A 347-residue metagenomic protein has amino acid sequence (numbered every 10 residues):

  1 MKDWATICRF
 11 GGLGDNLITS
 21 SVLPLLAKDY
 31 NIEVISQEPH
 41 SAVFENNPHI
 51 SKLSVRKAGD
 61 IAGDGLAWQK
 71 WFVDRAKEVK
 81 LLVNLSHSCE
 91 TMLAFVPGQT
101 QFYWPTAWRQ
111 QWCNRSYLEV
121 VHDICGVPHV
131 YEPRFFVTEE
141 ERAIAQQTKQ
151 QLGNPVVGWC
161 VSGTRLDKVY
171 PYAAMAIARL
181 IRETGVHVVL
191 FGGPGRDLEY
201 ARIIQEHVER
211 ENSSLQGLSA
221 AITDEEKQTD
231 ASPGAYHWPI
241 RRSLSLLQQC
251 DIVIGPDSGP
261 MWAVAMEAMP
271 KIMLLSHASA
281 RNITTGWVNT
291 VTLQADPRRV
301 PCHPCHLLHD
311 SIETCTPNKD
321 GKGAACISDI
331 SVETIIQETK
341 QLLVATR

Functional and structural regions predicted by a protein language model:
M1-R347: Catalytic machinery of carbohydrate-active enzymes, primarily nucleotide-sugar-dependent glycosyltransferases
